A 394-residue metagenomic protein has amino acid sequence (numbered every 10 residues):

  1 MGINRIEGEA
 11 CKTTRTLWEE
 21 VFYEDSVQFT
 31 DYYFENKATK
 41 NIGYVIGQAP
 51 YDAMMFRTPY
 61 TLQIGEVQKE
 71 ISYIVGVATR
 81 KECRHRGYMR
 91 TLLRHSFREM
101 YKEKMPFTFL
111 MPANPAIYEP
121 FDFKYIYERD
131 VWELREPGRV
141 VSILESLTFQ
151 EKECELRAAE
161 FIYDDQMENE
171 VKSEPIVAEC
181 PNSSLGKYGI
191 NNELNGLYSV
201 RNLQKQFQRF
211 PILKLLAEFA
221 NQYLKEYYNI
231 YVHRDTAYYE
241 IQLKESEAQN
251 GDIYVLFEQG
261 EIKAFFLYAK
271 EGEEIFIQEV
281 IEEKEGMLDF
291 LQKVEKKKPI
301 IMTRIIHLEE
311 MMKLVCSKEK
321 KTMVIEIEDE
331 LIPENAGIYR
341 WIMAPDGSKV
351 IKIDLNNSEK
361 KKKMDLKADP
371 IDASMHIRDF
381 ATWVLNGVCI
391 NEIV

Functional and structural regions predicted by a protein language model:
I3-V77, L224-I281: A conserved beta-strand-loop-helix scaffold within acyl/acetyltransferase catalytic domains
E9, P112-A113, P211: Short beta->alpha linker loops
R80: Residue-level recognition of the GNAT/N-acetyltransferase active site
C83-H95, E285-K293: Conserved acetyl-CoA pyrophosphate-binding loop and the N-cap/start of the following alpha-helix in GNAT-like
M100-P112, K296-I305: Conserved GNAT acetyl-CoA-binding A-motif
M105-P106, P112-D130, E309-L314: Conserved active-site alpha-helix within GNAT-family acetyltransferase domains
E128-E285, F290-V294, P299-E319: Amide-forming acyltransferase catalytic core, primarily the GNAT-like/NAT-type and related acyltransferase folds
T303-V394: C-terminal functional modules
